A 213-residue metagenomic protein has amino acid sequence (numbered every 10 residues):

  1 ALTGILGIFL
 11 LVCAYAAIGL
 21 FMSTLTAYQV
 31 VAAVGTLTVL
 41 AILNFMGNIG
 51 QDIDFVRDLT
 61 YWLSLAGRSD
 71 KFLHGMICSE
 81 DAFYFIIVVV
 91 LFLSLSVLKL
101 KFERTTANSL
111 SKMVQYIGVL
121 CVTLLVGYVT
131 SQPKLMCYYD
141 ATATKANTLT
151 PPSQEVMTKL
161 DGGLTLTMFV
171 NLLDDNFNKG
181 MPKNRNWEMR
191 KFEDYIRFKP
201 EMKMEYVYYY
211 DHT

Functional and structural regions predicted by a protein language model:
A1-A27: Secretory targeting signals
I8-V12, F85-V90, L125: Residue-level hotspots within the lipid-embedded alpha helices of multi-pass solute transporters
A14, I18, L95-S96, V122: Hydrophobic/aromatic residues in alpha-helical transmembrane segments
S23-A27, F102-S111: Membrane-interface helix-boundary motifs at transmembrane edges
A32-K99, E103-R104: Terminal transmembrane helical anchor/hairpin motif
N108-P133: Internal/C-terminal transmembrane anchor helices
Q132-T213: Juxtamembrane extramembrane loops of integral membrane proteins
